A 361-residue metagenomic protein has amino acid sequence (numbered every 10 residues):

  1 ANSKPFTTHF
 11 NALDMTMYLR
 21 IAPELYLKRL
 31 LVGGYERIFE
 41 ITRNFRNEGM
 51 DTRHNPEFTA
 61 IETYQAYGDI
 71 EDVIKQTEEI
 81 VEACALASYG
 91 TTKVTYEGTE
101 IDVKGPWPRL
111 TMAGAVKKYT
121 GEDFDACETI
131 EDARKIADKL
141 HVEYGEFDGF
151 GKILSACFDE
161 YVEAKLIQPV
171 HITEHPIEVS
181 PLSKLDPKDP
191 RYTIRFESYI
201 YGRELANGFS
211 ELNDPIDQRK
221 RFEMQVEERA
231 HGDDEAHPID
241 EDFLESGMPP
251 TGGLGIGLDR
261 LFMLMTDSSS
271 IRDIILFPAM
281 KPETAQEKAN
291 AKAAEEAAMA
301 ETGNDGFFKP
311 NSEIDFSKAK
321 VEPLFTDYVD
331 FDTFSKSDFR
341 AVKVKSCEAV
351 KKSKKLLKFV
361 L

Functional and structural regions predicted by a protein language model:
A1-K343: Class II aminoacyl-tRNA synthetase catalytic cores and aaRS-like
K345-E348: Conserved positions in beta-strands of structured domains
K351-L361: Short aromatic-glycine-enriched beta-strand elements
